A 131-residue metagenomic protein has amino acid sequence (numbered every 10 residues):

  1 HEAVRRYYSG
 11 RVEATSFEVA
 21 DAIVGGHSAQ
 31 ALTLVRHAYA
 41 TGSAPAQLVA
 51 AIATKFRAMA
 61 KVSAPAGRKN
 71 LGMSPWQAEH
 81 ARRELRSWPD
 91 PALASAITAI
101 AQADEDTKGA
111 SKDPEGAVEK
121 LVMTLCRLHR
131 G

Functional and structural regions predicted by a protein language model:
H1-V4: Loop-centered beta-sheet repeat module
R6-R11: Short helix-capping and inter-helix turn/linker motifs at the boundaries of alpha-helical repeat units
T15-E18, A22-V24, S28-G131: C-terminal alpha-helical interaction modules of replication/initiation AAA+ assemblies
